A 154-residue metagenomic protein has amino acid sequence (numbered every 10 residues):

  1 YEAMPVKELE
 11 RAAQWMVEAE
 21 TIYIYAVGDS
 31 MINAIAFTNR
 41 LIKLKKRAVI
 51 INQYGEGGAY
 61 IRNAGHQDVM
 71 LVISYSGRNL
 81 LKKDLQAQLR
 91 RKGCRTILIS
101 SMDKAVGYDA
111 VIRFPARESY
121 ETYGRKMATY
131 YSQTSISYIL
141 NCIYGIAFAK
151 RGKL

Functional and structural regions predicted by a protein language model:
Y1-E18: A short, well-structured juxtamembrane/interface segment
E18-R151: Glycine-rich phosphate-binding loops that contact phosphosugars or nucleotide phosphates
